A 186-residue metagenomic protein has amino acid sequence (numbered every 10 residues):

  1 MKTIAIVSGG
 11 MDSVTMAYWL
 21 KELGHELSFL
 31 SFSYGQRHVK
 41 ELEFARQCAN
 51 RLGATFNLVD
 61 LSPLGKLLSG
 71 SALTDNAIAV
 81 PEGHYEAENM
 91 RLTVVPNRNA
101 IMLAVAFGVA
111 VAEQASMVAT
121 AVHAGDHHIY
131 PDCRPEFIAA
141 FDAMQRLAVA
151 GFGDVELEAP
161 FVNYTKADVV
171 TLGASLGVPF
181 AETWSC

Functional and structural regions predicted by a protein language model:
M1-L176: ATP-dependent adenylation/nucleotidyltransferase module used to activate substrates
A174-C186: Immediate flanking context of iron-sulfur cluster ligation sites
